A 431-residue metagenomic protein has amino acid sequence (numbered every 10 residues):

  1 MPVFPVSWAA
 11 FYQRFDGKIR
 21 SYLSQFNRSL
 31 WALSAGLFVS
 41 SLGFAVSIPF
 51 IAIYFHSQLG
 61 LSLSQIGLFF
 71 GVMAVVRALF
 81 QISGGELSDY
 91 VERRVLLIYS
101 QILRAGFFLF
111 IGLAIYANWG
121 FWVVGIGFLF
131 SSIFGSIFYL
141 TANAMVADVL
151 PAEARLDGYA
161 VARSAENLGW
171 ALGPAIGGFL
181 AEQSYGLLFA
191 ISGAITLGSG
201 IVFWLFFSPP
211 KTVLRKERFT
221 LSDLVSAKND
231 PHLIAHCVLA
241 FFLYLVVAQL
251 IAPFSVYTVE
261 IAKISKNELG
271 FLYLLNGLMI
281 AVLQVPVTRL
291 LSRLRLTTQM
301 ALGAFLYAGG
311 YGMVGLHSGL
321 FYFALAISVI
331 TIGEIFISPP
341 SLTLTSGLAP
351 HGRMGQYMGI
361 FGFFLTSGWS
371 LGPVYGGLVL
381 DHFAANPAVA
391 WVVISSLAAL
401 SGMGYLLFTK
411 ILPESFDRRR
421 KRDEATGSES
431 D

Functional and structural regions predicted by a protein language model:
S7-N27, S208-L239, E424-D431: Juxtamembrane intracellular "pre-TM" segments in multi-pass secondary transporters
F15-D16, R20-A74, I234-L239, L243-L272: Helix-loop boundary and gating motifs at the non-cytosolic
F80-R93, L283-L296, L380: Helix-to-loop junctions at the C-terminal end of transmembrane segments in multipass secondary transporters
I102-N118, F305-S318: C-terminal ends and interior cores of transmembrane alpha-helices in multi-pass membrane transporters/permeases
G127-L168: Cytoplasmic helix-loop-helix junction between adjacent transmembrane helices in 12-TM secondary transporters
A181-A194, L378-A398: A membrane-interface helix-boundary motif in multi-pass transporters
S199-F207, V393-E424, D431: Multi-pass alpha-helical transporter architecture, strongest for 12-TM Major Facilitator/SLC carriers used
T297-P339: C-terminal transmembrane helical hairpin of 12-TM major facilitator-type secondary transporters
